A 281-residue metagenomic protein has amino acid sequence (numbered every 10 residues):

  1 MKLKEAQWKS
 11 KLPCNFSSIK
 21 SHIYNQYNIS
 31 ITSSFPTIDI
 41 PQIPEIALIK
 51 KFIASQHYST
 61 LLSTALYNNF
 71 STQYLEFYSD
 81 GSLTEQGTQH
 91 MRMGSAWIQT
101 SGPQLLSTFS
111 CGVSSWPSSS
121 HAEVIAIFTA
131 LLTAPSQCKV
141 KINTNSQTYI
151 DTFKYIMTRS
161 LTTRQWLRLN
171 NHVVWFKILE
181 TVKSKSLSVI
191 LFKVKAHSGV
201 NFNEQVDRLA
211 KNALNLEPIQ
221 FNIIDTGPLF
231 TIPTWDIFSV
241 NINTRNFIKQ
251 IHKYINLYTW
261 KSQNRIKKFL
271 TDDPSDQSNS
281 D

Functional and structural regions predicted by a protein language model:
M1-D281: RNase H-like, metal-dependent ribonuclease domains
